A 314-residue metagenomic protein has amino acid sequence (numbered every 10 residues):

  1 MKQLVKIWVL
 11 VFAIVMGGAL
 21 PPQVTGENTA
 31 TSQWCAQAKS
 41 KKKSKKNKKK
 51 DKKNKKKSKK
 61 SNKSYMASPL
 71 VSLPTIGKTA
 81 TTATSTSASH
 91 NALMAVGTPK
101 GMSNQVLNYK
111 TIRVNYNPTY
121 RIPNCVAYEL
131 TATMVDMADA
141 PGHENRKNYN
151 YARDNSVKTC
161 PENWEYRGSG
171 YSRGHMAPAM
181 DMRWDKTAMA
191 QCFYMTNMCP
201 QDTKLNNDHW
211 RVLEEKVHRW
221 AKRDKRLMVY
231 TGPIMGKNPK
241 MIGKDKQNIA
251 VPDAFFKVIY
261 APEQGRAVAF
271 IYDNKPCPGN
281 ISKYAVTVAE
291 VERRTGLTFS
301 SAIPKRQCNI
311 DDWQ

Functional and structural regions predicted by a protein language model:
K2-Q314: Domain-level detector for secreted/extracellular nuclease and nuclease-toxin modules, and for the ENPP-like C-terminal
